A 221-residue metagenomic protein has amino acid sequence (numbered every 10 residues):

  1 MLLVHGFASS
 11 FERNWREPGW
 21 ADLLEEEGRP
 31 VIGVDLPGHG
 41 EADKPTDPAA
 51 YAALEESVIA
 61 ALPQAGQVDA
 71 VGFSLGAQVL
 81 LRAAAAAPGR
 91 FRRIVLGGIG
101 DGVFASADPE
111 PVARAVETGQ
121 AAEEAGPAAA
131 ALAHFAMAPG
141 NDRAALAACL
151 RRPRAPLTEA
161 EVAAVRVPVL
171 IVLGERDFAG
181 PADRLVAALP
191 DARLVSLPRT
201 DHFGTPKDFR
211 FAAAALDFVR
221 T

Functional and structural regions predicted by a protein language model:
H5, G72-A77: Conserved alpha/beta-hydrolase "nucleophile elbow" surrounding the catalytic nucleophile
A8-A21: The serine-hydrolase catalytic nucleophile loop
R16, E26, P30-V68: Active-site loop/oxyanion-hole signature of alpha/beta-hydrolase fold enzymes
Q78-A86, R90-A121: Flexible "cap/lid" loop of the alpha/beta hydrolase fold
A133-T158: Hydrophobic, aromatic-rich cap/lid helix
V165, I171-L173: Short beta-strand/loop motif that positions the catalytic acidic residue of the alpha/beta-hydrolase fold
D177-R184: Conserved alpha/beta-hydrolase "acid-adjacent" motif
T200-A212: Catalytic histidine-centered segment of alpha/beta-hydrolase-like enzymes
